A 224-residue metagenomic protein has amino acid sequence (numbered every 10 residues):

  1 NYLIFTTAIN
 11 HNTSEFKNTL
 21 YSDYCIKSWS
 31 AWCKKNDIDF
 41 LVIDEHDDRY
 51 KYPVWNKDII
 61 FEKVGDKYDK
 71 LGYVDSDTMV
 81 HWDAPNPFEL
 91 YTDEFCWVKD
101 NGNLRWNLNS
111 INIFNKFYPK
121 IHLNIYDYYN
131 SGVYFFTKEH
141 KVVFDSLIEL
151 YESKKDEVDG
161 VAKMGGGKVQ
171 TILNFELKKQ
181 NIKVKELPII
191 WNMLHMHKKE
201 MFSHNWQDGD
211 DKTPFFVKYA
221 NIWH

Functional and structural regions predicted by a protein language model:
N1-Y68: N-terminal anchoring/stem segment of glycosyltransferases
I4-F5, L41-I43, G72-D75, C96-V98 (+2 more regions): A structural signal for short, well-ordered beta-strand segments and their strand-loop junctions that often border
I9-N12, D47-D48, T78-M79, G102-L104 (+3 more regions): Short, solvent-exposed loop/turn segments at secondary-structure junctions
Y50-V54, W106-N109, L194-F202: Short, solvent-exposed polar/charged micro-motifs at secondary-structure junctions
P53-N112, F135-F136, H140-F144: GT-A fold catalytic core of metal-dependent nucleotide-sugar glycosyltransferases, centered on the diacidic
K57-I59, S110-N115, M201-D208: Short, surface-exposed amphipathic charged segments that create phosphate/polyanion-binding patches used for binding
I111-I125, V142: Short, flexible, basic/aromatic active-site loop/helix in glycosyltransferases
Y126-H224: Catalytic core and acceptor-binding pocket of nucleotide-sugar-dependent glycosyltransferases
